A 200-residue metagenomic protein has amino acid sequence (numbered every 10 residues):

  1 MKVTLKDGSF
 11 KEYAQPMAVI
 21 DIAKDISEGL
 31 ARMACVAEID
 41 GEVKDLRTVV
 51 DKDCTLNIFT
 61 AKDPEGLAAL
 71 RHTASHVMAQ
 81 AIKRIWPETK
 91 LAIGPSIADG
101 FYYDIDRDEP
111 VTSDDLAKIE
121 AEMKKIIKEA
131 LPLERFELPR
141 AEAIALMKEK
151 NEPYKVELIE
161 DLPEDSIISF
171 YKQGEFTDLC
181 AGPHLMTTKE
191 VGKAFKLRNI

Functional and structural regions predicted by a protein language model:
M1-D99, K118-E122: Ubiquitin-like/PB1-type beta-grasp interaction modules and other compact soluble beta-rich domains
T48-A69, K90-S96, Y102-I200: Auxiliary tRNA-acceptor-end handling modules of aminoacyl-tRNA synthetases
